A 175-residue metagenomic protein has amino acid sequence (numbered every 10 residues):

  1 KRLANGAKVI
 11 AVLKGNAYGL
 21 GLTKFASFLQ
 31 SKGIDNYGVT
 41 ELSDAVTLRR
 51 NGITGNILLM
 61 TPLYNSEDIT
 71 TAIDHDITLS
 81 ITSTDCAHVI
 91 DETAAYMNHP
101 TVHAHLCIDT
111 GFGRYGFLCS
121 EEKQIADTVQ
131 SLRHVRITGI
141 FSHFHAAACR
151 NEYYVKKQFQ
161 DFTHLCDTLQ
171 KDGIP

Functional and structural regions predicted by a protein language model:
K1-L3: N-terminal basic/disordered segments at the start of proteins
A7-P175: Active-site-proximal beta-alpha core segment in soluble small-molecule metabolic enzymes
